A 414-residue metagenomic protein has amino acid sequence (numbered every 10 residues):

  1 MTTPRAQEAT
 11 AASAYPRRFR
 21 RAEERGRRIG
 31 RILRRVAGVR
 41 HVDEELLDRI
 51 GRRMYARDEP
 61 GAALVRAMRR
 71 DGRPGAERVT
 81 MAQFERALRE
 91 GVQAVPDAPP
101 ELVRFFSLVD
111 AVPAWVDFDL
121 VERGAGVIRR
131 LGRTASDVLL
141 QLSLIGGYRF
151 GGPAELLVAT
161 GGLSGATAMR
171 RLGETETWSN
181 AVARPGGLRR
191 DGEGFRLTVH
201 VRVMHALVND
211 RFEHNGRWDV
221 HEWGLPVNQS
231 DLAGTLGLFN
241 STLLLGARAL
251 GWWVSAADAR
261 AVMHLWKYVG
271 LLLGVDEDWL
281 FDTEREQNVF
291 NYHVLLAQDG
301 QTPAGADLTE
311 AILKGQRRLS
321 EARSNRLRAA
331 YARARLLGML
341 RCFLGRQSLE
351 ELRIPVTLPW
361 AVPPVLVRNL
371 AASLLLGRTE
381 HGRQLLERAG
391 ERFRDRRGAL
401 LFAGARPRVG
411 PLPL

Functional and structural regions predicted by a protein language model:
M1-L236, N240-L414: Mature, function-bearing regions of proteins
